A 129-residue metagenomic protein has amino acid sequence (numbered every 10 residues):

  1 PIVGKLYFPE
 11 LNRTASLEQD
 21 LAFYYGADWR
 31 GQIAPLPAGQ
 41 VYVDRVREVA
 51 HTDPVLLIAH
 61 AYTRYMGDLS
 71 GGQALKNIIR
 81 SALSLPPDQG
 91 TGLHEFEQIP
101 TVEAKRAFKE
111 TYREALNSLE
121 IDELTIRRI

Functional and structural regions predicted by a protein language model:
P1-I129: Metal- and O2-centered redox machinery and metal/ROS homeostasis
